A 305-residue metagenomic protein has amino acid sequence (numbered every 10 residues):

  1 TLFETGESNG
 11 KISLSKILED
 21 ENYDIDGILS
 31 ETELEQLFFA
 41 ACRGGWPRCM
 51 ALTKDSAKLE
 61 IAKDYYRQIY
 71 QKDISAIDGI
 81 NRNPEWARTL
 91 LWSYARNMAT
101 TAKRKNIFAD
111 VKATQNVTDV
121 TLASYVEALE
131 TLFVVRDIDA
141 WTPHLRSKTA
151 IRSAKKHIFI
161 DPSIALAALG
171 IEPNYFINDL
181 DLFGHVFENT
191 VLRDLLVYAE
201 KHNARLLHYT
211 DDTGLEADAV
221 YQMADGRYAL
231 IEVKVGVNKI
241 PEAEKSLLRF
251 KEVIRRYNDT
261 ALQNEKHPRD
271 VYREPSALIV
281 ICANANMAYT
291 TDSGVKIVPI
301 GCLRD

Functional and structural regions predicted by a protein language model:
T1-E19: Conserved small helical "lid"/interfacial subdomain of P-loop NTPases
F3-E7, A167, I240-E242, M287-D292: Switch/connector loops and helix/strand junctions flanking conserved nucleotide-binding motifs in nucleotide-processing
K16-D26, E252-A277: Short mixed-charge
D20-Q68: Amphipathic alpha-helical "lid/sensor" segments that cap RecA-like P-loop NTPase cores
M50-R227: Accessory nucleic acid-recognition modules appended to NTPase machines
R227-A229, A277: Structural motif
A229-K239, F250: Active-site ExK catalytic segment of metal-dependent nucleases
S276-A277, I281-D305: Domain-level recognition of nuclease-like catalytic cores that cleave nucleotide substrates
